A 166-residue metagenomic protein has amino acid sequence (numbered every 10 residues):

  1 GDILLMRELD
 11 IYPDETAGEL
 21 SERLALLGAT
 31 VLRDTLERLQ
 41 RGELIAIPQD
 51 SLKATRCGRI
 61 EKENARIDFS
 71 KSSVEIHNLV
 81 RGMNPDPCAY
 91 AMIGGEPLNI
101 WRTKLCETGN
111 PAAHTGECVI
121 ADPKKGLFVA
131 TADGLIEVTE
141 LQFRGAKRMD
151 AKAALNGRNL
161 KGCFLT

Functional and structural regions predicted by a protein language model:
G1-C106: Active-site-proximal loop/hinge segments within enzyme catalytic domains
N64, F69-T166: An anion-binding loop in the catalytic cleft
